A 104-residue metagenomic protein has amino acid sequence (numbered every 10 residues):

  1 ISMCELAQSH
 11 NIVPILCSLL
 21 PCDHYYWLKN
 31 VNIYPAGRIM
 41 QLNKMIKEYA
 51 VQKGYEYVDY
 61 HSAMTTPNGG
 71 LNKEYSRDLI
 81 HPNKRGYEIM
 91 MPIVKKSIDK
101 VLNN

Functional and structural regions predicted by a protein language model:
I1-N104: Alpha-helical cap/lid subdomain in secreted, periplasmic, or secretory-pathway luminal O-acyl-processing enzymes
